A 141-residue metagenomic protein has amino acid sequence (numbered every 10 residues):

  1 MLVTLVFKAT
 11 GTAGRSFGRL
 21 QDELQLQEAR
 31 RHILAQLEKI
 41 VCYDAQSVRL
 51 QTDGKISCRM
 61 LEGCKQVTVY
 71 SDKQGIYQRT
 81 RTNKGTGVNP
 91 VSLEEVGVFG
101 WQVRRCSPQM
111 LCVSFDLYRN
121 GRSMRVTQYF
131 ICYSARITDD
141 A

Functional and structural regions predicted by a protein language model:
M1-A35: Aliphatic-rich helix starts adjacent to a transmembrane/signal segment
V6, V48-R49, V69, Q74-I76 (+1 more regions): Generic preference for hydrophobic/aromatic residues in regular secondary structure cores
R19, H32, N83-K84, V91-L93 (+2 more regions): Surface-exposed beta-strand edges and their flanking turn/coil or helix-capping segments
H32-D53: Alpha-helix exit/C-cap motif
R49-M110, R122-S123: Type IV pilin-like appendage domain
R104-A141: Short linear sequence signals and composition-biased patches located at protein termini or domain-edge surfaces
